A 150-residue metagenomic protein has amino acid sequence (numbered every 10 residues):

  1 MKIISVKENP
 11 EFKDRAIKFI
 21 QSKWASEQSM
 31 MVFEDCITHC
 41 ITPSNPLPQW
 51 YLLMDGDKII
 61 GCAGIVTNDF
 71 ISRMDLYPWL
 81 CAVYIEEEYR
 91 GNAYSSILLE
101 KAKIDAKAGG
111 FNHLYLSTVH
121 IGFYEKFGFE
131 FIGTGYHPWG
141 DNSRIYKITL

Functional and structural regions predicted by a protein language model:
M1-A16: A short beta-loop-alpha structural element at the N-terminal edge of CoA-dependent acyl/N-acetyltransferase catalytic
A16-W24: Hydrophobic alpha-helical core bundles mediating ligand binding, dimerization, or RNAP-core interactions
A25-L52, I60: Active-site rim helix/loop that mediates acceptor-substrate recognition in acyltransferases
P48, D141-Y146: Short hydrophobic/aromatic beta-strand or adjacent loop that forms the aromatic wall/cage of a ligand/substrate-binding
L52, K58-N68, W79, Y84: Conserved beta-strand in the GNAT
Y89-K101, F111: Conserved acetyl-CoA pyrophosphate-binding loop and the N-cap/start of the following alpha-helix in GNAT-like
A108, N112, T118-N142: Conserved active-site alpha-helix within GNAT-family acetyltransferase domains
